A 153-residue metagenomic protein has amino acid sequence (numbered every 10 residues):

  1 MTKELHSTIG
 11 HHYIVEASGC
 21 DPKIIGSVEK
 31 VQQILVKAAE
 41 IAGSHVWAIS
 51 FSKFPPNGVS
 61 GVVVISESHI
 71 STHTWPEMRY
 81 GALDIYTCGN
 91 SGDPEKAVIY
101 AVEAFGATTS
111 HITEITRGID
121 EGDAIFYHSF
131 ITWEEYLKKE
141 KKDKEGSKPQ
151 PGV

Functional and structural regions predicted by a protein language model:
M1-V153: Polybasic/polar functional segments that serve as interface/processing modules
